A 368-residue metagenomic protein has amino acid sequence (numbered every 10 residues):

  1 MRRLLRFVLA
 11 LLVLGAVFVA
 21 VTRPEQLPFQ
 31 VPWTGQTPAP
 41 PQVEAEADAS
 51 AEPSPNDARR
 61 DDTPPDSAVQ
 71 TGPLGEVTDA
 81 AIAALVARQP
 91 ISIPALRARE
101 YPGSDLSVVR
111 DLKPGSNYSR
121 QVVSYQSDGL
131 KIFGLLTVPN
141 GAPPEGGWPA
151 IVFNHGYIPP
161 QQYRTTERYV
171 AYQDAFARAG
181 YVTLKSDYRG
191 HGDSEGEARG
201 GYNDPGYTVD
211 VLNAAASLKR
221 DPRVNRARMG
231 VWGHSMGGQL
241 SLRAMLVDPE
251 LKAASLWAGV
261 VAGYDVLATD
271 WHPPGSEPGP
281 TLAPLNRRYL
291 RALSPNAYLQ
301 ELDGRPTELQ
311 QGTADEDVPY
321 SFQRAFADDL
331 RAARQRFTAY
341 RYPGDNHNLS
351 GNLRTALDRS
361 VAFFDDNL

Functional and structural regions predicted by a protein language model:
R2-Y118: N-terminal targeting or regulatory segments adjacent to alpha/beta-hydrolase or S9 domains
R99-G146: N-terminal cap/lid segment of alpha/beta-hydrolase-fold proteins
P143-W148, F153-E195: Short substrate-entry loop that stabilizes the transition state in hydrolases
H155, R324-A327, R331-L368: C-terminal catalytic histidine-bearing segment of alpha/beta-hydrolase fold enzymes
Y163, G259-G304: Mobile cap/lid helix-loop segments that gate and shape the active-site cleft of serine hydrolases
G201-D221: Alpha/beta-hydrolase active-site loop
G238-P249: Short glycine-enriched nucleophile-adjacent loop and the immediately C-terminal alpha-helix near the catalytic center
L302-D303, L309-Q311, D315: Short beta-strand/loop motif that positions the catalytic acidic residue of the alpha/beta-hydrolase fold
